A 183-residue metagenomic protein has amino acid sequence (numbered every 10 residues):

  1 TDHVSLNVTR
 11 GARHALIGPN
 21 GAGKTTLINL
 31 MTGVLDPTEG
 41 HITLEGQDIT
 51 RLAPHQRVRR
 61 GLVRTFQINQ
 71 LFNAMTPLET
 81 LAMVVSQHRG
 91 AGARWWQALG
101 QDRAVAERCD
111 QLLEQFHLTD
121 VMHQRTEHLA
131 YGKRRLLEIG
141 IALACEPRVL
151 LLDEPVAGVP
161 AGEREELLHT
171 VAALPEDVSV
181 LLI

Functional and structural regions predicted by a protein language model:
T1-I183: Glycine-rich phosphate-binding loops of nucleotide-dependent enzymes
